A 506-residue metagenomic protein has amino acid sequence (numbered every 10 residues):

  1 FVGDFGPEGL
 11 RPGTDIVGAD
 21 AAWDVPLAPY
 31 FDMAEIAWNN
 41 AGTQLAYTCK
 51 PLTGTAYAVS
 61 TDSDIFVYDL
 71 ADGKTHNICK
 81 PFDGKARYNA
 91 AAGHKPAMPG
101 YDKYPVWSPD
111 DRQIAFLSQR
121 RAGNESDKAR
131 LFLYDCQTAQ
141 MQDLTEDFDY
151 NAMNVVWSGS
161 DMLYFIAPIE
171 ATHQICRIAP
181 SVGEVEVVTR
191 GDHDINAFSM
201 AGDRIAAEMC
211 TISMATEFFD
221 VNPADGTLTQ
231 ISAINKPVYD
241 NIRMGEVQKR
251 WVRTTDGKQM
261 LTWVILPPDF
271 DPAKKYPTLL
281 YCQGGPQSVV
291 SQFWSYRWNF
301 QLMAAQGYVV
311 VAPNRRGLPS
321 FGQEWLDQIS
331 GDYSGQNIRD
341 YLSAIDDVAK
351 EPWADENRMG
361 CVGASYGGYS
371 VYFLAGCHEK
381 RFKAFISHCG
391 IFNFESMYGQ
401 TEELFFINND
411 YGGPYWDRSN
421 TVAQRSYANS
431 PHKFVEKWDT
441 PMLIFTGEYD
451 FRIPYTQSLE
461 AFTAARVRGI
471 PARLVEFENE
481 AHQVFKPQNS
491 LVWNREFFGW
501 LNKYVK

Functional and structural regions predicted by a protein language model:
F1, A19-D32, T48-F66, N77-K103 (+7 more regions): A flexible loop/linker signature enriched in serine peptidases of the S9 family
F1-I16, A22-V25, A34-A37, Q44-C49 (+4 more regions): Non-catalytic accessory segments flanking enzyme active sites
F5-E8, D69-G73, D135-A139, A179-G183 (+1 more regions): Short loop/turn segments that connect beta-strands within beta-propeller blades
N40-A41, P109-D110, S158-S160, M200-G202: Residue-level detector of Asp-centered blade-edge/turn motifs that repeat once per structural unit in beta-propeller
L45, D111-A115, M162-Y164, I205-A206: Hydrophobic beta-strand positions that form the internal "hydrophobic ladder" of WD40/Gbeta-like beta-propeller blades
L266, K274-G284: Short beta-strand element of the alpha/beta-hydrolase
P286-S288, V310: Serine-hydrolase catalytic-loop signature spanning alpha/beta hydrolases and amidase-signature enzymes
N299, A304-A305, A312-K506: Active-site-proximal cap/loop segments of hydrolase catalytic domains
